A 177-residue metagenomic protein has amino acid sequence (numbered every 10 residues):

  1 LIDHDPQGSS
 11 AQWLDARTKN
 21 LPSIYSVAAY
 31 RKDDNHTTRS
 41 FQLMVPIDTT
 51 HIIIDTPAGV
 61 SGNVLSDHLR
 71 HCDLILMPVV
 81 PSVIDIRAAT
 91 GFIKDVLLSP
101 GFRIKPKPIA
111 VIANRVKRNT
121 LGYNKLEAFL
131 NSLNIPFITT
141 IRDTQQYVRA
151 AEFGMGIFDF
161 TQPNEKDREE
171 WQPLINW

Functional and structural regions predicted by a protein language model:
L1, I54, M77, V111-A113: Structural beta-sheet core signal
L1-G62, A151-E152: P-loop/Walker-type NTP enzyme "switch/lid" segment
P6-G8, V83-I84, V116-N119, Q146: Conserved nucleotide-binding/hydrolysis micro-motifs of P-loop NTPases
I47-D48, N63-V83: Inter-motif core of Ras-like GTPase G domains
R87-K107, N114: Conserved C-terminal guanine-recognition region of P-loop GTPase G domains, centered on the G4
K117-R118, E127-F158: Beta-strand-loop-alpha "switch" segments that mediate conformational coupling across diverse proteins
A151-W171: C-terminal boundary of histidine-terminating zinc-finger modules
